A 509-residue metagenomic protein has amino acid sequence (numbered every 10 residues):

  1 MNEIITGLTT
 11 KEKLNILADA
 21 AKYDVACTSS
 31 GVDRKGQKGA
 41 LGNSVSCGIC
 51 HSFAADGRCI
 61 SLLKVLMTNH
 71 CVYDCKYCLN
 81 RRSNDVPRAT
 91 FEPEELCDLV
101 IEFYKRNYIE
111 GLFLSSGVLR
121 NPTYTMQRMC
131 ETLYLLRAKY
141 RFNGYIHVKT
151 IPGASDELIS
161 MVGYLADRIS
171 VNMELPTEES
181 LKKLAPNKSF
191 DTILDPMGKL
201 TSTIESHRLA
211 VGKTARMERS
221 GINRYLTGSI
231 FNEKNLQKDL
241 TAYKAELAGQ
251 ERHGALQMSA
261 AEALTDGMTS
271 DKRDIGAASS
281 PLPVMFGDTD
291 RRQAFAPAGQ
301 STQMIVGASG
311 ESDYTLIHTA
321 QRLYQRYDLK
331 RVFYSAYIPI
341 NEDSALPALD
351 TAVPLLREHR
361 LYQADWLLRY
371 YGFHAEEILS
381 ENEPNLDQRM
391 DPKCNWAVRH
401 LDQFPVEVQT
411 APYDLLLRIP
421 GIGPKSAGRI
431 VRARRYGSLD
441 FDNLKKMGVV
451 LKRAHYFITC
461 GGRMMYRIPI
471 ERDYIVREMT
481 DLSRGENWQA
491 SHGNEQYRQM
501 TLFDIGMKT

Functional and structural regions predicted by a protein language model:
M1-H70, V450, I458, Y466-Q496 (+1 more regions): Flexible, acidic/Gly-rich N-terminal and inter-domain linker regions that tether and position cofactor-handling modules
L62, C75, L114, V171 (+3 more regions): Conserved, mostly hydrophobic/aromatic
L63-V65, E94-K105, G287: Short, charged beta->alpha transition segments
V65-E94: Canonical Radical SAM [4Fe-4S] cluster-binding loop centered on the CxxxCxxC motif and its immediate flanking residues
C97, R120-F373, E377-I378: Conserved AdoMet/S-adenosylmethionine-binding subsite of the radical SAM
I101-G117, A364: Short Fe-S-cluster ligation motifs
A345-L417, R453-T509: Long, highly charged, low-complexity intrinsically disordered interaction regions that mediate electrostatic DNA/RNA
